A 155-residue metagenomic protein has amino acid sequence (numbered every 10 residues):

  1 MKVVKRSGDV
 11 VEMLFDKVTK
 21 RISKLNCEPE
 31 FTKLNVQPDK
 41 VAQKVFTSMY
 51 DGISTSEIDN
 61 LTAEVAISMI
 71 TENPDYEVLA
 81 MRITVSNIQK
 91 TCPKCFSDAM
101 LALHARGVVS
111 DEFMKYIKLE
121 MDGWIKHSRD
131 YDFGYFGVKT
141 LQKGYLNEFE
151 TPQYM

Functional and structural regions predicted by a protein language model:
M1-M155: Extended catalytic cores of very large enzyme megasubunits
